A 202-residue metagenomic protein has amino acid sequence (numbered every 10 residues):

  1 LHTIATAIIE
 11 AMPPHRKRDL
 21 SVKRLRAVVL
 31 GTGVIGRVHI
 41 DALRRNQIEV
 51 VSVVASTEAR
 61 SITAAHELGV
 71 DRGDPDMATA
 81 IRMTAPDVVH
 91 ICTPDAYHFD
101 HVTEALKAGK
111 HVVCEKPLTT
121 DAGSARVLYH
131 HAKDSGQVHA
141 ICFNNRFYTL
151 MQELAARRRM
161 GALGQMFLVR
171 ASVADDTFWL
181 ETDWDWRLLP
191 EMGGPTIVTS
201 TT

Functional and structural regions predicted by a protein language model:
H2-L68: N-terminal Rossmann-like dinucleotide-binding module
R26, I48-S52, D87-V89, H139 (+1 more regions): Short active-site oxyanion
H39, D71-H131: Beta-loop-alpha module in the N-terminal Rossmann-like domain of NAD(P)-dependent dehydrogenases, especially those
V50, V70, P86-V89, L163-M166: Local beta-strand N-terminus motif with an aromatic residue
V51, D74, V113, V138-A140 (+1 more regions): Structural detector of well-ordered beta-strand residues that form the stable sheet scaffold of enzyme domains
A125-N144, Q165-V169: Rossmann-fold dehydrogenase core element
N145-T202: Predominantly a Rossmann-like dinucleotide-binding segment in NAD(P)-dependent oxidoreductases
